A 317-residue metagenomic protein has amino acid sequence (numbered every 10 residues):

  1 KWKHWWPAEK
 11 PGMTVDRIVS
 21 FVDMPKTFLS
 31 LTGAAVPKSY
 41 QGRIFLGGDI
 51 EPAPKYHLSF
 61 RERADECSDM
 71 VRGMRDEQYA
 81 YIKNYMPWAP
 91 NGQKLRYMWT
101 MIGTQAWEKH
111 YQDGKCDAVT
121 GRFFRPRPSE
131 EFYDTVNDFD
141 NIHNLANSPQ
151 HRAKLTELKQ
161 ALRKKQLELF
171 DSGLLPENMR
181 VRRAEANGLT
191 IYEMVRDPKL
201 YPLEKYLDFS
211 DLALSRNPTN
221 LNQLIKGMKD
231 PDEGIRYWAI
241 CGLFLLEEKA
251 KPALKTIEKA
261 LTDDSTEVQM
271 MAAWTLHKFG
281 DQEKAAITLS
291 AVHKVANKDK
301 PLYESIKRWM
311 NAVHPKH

Functional and structural regions predicted by a protein language model:
K1-S39, R43-A53, R125, H143: Substrate-binding rim/cap in mid-to-C-terminal beta-strand-loop elements of soluble/periplasmic
F28-V36, D49-A53, Q78, K83 (+5 more regions): A generic secondary-structure signal for well-formed alpha-helical elements
G47-E51, C67-M70, R183-G188: Short, solvent-exposed polar/charged micro-motifs at secondary-structure junctions
K55-S59: WW-domain-binding short linear motifs
A64-N147, K154: C-terminal, low-complexity/hydrophilic appendages and adjacent surface loops of extracellular/periplasmic anionic
G114-E130, N137, L145-M270, W274-H317: Long, internal low-complexity/basic segments
